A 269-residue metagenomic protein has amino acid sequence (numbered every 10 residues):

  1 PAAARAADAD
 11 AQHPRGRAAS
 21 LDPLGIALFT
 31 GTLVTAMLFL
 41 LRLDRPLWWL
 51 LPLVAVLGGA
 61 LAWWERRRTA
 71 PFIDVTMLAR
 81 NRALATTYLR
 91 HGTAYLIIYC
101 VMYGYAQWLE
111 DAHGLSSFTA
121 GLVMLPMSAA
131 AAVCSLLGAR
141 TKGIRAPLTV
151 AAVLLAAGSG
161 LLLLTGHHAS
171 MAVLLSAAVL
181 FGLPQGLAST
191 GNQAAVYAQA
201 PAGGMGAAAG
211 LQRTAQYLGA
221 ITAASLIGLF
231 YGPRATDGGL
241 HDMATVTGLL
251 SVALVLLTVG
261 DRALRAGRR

Functional and structural regions predicted by a protein language model:
P1-L89, I97: Hydrophobic transmembrane-helix bundles of small-molecule transporters
D10-R15, G260-R269: Intrinsic disorder in cytosolic terminal tails and internal cytosolic loops of multi-pass membrane transporters
A70-A266: 12-transmembrane solute porter fold
